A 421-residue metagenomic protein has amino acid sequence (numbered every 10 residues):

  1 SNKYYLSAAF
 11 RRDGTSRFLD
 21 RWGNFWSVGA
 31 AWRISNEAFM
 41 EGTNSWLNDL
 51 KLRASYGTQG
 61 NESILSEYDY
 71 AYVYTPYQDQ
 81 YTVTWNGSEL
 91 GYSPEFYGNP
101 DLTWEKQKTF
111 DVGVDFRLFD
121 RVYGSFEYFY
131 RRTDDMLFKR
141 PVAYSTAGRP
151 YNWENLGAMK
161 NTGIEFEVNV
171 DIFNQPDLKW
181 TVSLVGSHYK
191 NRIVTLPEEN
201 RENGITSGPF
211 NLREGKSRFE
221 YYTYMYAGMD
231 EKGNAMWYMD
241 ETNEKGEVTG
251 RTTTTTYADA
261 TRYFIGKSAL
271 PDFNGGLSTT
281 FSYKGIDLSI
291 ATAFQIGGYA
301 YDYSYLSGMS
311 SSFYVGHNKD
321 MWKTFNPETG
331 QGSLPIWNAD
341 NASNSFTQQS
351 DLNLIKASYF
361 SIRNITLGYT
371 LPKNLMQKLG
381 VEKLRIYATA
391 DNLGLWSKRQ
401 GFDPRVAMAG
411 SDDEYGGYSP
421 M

Functional and structural regions predicted by a protein language model:
S1, A143-Y151, T206-F210, T223 (+3 more regions): Surface-exposed, low-complexity loop segments enriched in small/polar and acidic residues
S1-K216, K284, Q349-M421: Extracellular/periplasmic, surface-exposed regions of secreted and cell-surface proteins
E95, A260-T261, L270-D272, S350: Flexible glycine/proline-enriched surface loops and loop-helix/loop-strand junctions
G113, Y226, S278: Short, surface-exposed charged micro-motifs
W153-K160, E202-Y221, I265-G276, G308-D320 (+1 more regions): C-terminal extracellular loops and terminal segments of Gram-negative outer membrane beta-barrel proteins
F173-A269: Conserved small-residue
S268-Y303: Glycine-rich, aromatic-lined ligand/substrate-binding cores of catalytic and carbohydrate-binding domains
Q295-R385, T389-D391: Extracytoplasmic gating/loop element in the C-terminal half of outer-membrane beta-barrel translocons and assembly
